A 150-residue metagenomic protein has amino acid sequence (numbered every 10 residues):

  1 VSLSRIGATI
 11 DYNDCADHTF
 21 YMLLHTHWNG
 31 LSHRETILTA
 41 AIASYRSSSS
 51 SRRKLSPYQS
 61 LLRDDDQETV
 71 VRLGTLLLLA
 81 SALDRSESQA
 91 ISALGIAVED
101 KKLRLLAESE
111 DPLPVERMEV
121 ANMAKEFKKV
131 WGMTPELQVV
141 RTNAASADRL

Functional and structural regions predicted by a protein language model:
V1-I96: Divalent metal-dependent catalytic cores for phosphoryl transfer on phosphate-bearing substrates
T9, P112-P114, A145: Flexible loop/turn segments at secondary-structure boundaries
L77, L83-Q138: Low-complexity, glycine/alanine/valine/leucine- and proline-rich hydrophobic stretches
S81, R149-L150: Intrinsic structural disorder
Q138-R149: Short proline/glycine- and acidic-rich turn/helix-capping motifs at secondary-structure junctions
